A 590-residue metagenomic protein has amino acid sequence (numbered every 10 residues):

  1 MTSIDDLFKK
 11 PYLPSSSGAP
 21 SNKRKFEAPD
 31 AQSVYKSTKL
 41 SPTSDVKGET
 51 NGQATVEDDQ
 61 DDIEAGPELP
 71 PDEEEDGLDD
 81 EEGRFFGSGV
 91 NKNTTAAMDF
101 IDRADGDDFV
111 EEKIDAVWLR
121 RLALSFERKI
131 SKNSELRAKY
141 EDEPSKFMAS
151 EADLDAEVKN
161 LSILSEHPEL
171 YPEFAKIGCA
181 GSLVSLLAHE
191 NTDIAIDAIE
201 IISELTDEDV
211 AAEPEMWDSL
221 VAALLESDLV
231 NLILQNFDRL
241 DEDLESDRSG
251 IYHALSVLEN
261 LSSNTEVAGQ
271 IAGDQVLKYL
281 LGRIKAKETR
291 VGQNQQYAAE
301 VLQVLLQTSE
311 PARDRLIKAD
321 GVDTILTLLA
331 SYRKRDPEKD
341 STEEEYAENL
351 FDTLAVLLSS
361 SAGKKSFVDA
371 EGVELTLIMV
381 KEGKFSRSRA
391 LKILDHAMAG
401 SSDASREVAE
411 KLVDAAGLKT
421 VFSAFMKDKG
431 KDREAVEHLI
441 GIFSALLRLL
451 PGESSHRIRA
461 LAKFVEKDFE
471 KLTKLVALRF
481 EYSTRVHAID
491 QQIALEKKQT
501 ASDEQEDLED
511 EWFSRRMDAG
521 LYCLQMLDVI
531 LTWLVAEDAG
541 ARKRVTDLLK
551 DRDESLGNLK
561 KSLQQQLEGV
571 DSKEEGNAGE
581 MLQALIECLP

Functional and structural regions predicted by a protein language model:
T2-L170, D207, L220, Q235 (+4 more regions): N-terminal "cap/leader" segments of large eukaryotic alpha-helical scaffolds
D115, L119, A175-G181, W217 (+11 more regions): Core helices of alpha-solenoid repeat scaffolds
K146-N160, N191-V210, P214, E226 (+12 more regions): Alpha-helical solenoid repeats of the armadillo/HEAT superfamily in eukaryotic scaffolding/adaptor proteins
S162, V184, L281, D314 (+3 more regions): Amphipathic alpha-helical repeat scaffolds
L187, I233, Y279-L280, I284 (+3 more regions): Long, well-ordered core segments of solenoidal/helical folds
A268, A312: Inter-helical turn/loop segments and adjacent helix faces that build the functional surface of alpha-helical bundle
A536-S562: C-terminal/domain-terminus segments
